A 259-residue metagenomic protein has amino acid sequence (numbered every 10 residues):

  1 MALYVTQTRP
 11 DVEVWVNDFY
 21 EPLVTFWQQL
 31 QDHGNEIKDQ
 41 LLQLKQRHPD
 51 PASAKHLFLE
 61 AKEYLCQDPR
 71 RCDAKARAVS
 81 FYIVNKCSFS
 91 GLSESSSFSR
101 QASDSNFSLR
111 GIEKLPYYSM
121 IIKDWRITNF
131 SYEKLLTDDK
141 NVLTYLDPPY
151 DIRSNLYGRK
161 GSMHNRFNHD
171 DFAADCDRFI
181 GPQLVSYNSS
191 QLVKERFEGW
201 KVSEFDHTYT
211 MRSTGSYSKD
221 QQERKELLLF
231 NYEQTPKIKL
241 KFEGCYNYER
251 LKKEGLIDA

Functional and structural regions predicted by a protein language model:
M1-P49: Conserved S-adenosyl-L-methionine
M1-V12, E133-L143, D151-A259: Class I S-adenosyl-L-methionine
W15-N17, I83, L228: Short, conserved beta-strand segments within well-ordered enzyme catalytic domains that often line or immediately flank
F19, D73-A74, V185, Q221: Generic detector of ordered secondary-structure context
E21, K86, N231-E233: Non-catalytic surface loops within mature trypsin-like serine protease
Q28, P116-S119, K194, E198: Class I S-adenosyl-L-methionine
Q31-G158, G255: SAM-dependent nucleic-acid methyltransferase catalytic core
